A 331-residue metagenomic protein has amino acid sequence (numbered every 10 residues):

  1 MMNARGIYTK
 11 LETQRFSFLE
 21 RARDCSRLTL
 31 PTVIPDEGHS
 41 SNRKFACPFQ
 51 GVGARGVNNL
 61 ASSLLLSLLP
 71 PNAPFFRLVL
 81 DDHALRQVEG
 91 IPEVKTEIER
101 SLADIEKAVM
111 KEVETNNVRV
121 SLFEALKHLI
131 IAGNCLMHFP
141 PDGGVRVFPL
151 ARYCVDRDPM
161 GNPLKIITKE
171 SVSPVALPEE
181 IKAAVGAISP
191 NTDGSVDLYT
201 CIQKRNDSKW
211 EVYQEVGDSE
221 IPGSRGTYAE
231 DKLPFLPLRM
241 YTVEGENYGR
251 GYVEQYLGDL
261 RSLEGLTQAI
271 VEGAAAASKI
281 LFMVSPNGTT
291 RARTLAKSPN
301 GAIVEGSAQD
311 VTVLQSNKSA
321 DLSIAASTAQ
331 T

Functional and structural regions predicted by a protein language model:
M1-G186: Extended, helix-rich architectural segments
M1-R43, I202-E254, S262-L263: N-terminal start-of-domain structural block
M2-Y8, S40-R55, L65-P74, E93-T96 (+3 more regions): Charged, low-complexity, helix/coiled-coil-prone segments
R5, E37, Q50-R55, E89 (+10 more regions): Feature targets compositionally biased, intrinsically disordered low-complexity regions with long contiguous runs
K10, E20, R43, L129 (+7 more regions): A generic structural signal for short, solvent-exposed coil/turn residues that cap or connect secondary-structure
I131-G133, S195-V196, N206-S208, A277-S278 (+1 more regions): Short, well-ordered loop/turn elements at secondary-structure boundaries
P140-E244: Active-site and NAD+-binding cores of ADP-ribose-processing enzymes
Q214-T331: Extended, charged amphipathic alpha-helical segments
